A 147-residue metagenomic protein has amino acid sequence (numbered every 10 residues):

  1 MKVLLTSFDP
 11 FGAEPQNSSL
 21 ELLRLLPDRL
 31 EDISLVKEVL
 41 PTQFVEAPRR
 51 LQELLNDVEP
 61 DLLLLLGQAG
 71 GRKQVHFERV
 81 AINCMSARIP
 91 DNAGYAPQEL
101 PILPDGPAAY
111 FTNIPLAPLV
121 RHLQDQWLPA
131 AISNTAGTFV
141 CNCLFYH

Functional and structural regions predicted by a protein language model:
M1, A136, V140-H147: Catalytic-site microenvironment of enzymes that process N-acetyl-hexosamine-containing cell-wall polysaccharides
M1-A136: N-terminal catalytic or cofactor-binding beta/alpha core of small enzyme domains
